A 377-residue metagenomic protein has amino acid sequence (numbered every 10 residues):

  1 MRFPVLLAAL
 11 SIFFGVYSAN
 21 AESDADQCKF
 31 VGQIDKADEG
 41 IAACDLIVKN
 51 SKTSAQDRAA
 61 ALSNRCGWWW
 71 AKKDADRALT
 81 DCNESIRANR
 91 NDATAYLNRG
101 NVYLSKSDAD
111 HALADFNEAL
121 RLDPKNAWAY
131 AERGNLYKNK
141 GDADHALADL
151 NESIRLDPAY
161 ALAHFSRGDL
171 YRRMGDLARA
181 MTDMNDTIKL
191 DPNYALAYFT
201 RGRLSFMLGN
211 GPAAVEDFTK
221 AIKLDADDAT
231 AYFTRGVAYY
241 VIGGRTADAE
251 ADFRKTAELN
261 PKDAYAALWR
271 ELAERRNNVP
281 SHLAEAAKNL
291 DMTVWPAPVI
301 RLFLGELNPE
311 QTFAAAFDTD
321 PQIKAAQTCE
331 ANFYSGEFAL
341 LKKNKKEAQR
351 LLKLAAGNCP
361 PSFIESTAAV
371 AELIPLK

Functional and structural regions predicted by a protein language model:
K29, G67, N101, N135 (+6 more regions): Residue-level recognition of tetratricopeptide repeat
R58, D92, N126, Y160 (+5 more regions): Residue-level recognition of tetratricopeptide repeat
A71, S105, N139, R173 (+6 more regions): Register position in tetratricopeptide repeats
